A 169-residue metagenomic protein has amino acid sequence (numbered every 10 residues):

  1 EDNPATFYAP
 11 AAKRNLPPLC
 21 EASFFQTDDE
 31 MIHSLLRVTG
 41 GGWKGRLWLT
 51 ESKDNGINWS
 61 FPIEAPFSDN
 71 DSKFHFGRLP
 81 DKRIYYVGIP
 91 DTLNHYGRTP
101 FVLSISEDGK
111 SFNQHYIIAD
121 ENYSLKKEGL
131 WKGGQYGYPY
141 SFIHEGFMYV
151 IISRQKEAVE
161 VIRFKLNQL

Functional and structural regions predicted by a protein language model:
E1-L169: Asp-box/BNR beta-propeller blade signature and adjacent active/binding-site loops in extracellular glycan-interacting
